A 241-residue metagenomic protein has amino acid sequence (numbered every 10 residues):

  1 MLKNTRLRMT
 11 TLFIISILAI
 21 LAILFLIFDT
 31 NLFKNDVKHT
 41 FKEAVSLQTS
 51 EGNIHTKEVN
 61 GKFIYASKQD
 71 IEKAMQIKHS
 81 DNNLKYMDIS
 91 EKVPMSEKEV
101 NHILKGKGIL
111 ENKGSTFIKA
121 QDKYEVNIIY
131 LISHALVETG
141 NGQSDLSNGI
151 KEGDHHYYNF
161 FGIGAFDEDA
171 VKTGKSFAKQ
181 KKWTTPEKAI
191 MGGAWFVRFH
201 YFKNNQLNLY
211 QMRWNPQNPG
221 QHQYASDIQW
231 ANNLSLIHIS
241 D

Functional and structural regions predicted by a protein language model:
L2-I129, N141-D241: Catalytic cores of secreted/periplasmic lytic hydrolases that degrade extracellular macromolecules
L131-S133: Outer-envelope exported proteins of Gram-negative bacteria
A135-G140: His-Asp-centered metal-binding catalytic motifs of divalent-metal-dependent phosphohydrolases/nucleases
